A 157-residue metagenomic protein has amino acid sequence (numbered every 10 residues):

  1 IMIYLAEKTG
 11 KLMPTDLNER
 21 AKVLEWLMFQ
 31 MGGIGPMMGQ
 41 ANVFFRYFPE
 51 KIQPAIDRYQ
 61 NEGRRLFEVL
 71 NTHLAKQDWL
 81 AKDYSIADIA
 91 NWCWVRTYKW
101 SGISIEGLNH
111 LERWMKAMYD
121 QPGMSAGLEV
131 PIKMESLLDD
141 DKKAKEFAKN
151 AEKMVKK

Functional and structural regions predicted by a protein language model:
I1-R64, N71, L80, E146 (+1 more regions): GST-like domain detector, emphasizing the conserved glutathione-binding G-site in the N-terminal thioredoxin-like
A6-E7, A75, Y119-D120: Residues at helix-coil transition
K11, T72-D83, G123-G127: Surface-exposed helix-capping loop/turn segments at secondary-structure junctions
W26-F29, Y59, W94, W114 (+2 more regions): Tryptophan-centric aromatic hotspots in well-structured domains and transmembrane helices
G33, M37-N42, W79-G107, E112-M118: GST superfamily/GST-like fold recognition
G35-Q40, E129, D139-D140: Short aromatic-enriched loop/helix-cap "lid" or pocket-rim segments at secondary-structure transitions that line
L70, D88, M118-M124: Residue-level signal for nonpolar/aromatic packing positions in well-ordered secondary structure
P131-K157: Acidic/histidine-enriched, glycine/proline-rich intrinsically disordered or flexible terminal extensions
